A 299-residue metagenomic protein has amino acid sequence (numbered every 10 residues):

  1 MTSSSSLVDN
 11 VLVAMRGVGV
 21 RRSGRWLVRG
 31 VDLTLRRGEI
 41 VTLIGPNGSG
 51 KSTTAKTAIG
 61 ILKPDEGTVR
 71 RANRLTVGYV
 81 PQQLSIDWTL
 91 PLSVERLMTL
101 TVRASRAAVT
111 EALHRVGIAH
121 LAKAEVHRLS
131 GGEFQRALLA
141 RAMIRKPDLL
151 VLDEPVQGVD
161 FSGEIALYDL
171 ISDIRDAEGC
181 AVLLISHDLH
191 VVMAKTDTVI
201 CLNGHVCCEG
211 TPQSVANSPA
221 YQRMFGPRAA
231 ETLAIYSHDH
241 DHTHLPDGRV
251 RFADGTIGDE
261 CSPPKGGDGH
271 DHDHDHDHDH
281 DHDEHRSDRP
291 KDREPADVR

Functional and structural regions predicted by a protein language model:
R106-K123: Conserved ABC ATPase "signature" region
E125-L129, E133: Conserved ABC ATPase signature
K146: Conserved catalytic motifs of ABC-family nucleotide-binding domains
L150-E154: Catalytic Walker B motif of ABC-type/P-loop ATPase nucleotide-binding domains
S186-H187: H-loop/switch region of ABC-family ATPase nucleotide-binding domains
V199-T211: H-loop (His-switch) and adjacent beta-strand-loop-beta switch element of ABC-type ATPase nucleotide-binding domains
F225-R299: ABC ATPase nucleotide-binding domains
